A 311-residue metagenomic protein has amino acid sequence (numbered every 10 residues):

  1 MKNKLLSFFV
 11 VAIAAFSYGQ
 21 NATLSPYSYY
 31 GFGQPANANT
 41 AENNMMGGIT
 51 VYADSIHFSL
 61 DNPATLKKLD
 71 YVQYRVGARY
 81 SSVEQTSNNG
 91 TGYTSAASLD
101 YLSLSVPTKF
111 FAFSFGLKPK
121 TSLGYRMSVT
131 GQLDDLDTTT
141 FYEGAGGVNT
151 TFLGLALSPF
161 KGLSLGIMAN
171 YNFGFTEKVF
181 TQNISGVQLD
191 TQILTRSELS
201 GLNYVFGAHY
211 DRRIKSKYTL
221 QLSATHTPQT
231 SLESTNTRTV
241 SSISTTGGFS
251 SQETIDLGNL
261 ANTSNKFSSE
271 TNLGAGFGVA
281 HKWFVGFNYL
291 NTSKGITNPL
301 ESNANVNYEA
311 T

Functional and structural regions predicted by a protein language model:
M1-L24: Bacterial Sec-dependent N-terminal signal peptides
Q20-T311: Subset of outer-membrane beta-barrel
